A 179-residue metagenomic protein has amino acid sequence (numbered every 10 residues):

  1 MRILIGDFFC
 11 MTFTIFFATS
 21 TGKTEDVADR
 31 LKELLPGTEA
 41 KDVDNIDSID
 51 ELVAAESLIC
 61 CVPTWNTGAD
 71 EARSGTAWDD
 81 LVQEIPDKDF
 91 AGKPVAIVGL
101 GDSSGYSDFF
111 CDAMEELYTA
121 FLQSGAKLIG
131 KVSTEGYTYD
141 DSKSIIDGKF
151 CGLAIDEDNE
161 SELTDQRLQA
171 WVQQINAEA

Functional and structural regions predicted by a protein language model:
M1-C10: Short, Lys/Arg-enriched N-terminal segments with co-localized hydrophobic residues within the first ~10-30 amino acids
M11-F13, I46-S48, L81-E84: Short acidic/polar alpha-helix capping motifs at helix-coil junctions
T12-L31: N-terminal beta1-alpha1 ligand-phosphate binding loop
K23-D26, L34-G37, A54-A179: FMN-binding flavodoxin-like domain, especially the glycine-rich phosphate-binding loop
G37-S48: A short beta-strand-loop structural module common to alpha/beta enzyme folds
